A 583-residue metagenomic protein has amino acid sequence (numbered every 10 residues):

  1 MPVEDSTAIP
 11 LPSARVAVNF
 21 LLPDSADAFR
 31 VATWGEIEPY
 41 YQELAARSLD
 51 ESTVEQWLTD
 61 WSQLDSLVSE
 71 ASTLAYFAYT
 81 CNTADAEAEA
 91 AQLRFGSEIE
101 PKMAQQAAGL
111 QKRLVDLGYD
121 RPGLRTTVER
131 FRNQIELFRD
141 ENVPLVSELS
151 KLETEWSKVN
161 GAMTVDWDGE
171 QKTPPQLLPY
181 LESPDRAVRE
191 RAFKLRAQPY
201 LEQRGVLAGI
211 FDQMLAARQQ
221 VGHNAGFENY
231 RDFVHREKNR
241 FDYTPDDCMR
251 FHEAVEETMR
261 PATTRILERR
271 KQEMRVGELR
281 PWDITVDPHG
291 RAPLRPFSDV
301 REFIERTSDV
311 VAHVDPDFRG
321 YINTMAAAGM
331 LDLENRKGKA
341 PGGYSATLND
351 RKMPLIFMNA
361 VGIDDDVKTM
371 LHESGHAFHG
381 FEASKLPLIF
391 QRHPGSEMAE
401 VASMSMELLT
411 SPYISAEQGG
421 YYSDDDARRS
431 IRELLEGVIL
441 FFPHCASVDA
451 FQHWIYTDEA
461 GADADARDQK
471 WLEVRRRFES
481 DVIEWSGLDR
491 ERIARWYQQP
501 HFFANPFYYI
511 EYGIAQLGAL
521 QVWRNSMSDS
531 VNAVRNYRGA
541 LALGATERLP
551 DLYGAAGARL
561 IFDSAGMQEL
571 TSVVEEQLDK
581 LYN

Functional and structural regions predicted by a protein language model:
M1-P293, R306, N583: A well-structured
R132, R240-D242, M370, F378 (+4 more regions): C-terminal, non-catalytic "cap/extension" segments appended to globular domains
L137-F138, L195-Q203, Y243-M249, T285-P296 (+6 more regions): Glycine- and acidic
K172-A187, H289, P296-L371, G375-G380: Active-site-adjacent "gating/activation" loops or surface patches in catalytic cores
E257-T258, P394-D425, L434, L440 (+1 more regions): Post-HExxH zinc-binding segment in Zn-dependent metallohydrolases
K271-H289, T324-N335, G395, D426 (+5 more regions): A glycine-rich phosphate-binding loop feature that marks nucleotide/adenosyl-phosphate handling sites
E278-R306, H379, Y421, D426-R429 (+3 more regions): Long, K/E/R/D-enriched contiguous segments that form extended
G375-I389, L409: Catalytic Zn2+-binding segment of zinc metalloproteases
